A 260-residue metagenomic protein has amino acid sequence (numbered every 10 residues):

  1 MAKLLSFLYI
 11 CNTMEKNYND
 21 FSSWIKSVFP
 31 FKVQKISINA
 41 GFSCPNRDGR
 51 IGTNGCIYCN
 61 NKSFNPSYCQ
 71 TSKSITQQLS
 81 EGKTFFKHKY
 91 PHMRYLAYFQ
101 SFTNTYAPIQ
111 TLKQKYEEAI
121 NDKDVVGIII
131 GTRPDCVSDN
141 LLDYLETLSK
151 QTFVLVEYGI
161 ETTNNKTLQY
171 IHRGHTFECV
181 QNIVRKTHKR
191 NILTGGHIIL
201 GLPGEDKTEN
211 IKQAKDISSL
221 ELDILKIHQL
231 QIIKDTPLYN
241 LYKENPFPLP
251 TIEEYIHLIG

Functional and structural regions predicted by a protein language model:
K3-T13: Short, positively charged and aromatic/hydrophobic N-terminal segments
T13-L96: N-terminal [4Fe-4S]-dependent radical SAM core
E15-S23, F29-Q34, I232-G260: Auxiliary Fe-S-binding modules of radical SAM enzymes
K62-G82, F86, Y90-I109, D124-V137 (+2 more regions): Core AdoMet radical
L79, L112, L141, V180 (+2 more regions): Aromatic/hydrophobic pocket-lining residues that form the small-molecule binding cavity in soluble enzyme cores
G82-F86, V137-Q151, N182, I211-E221: Short amphipathic alpha-helices and their capping/turn segments at secondary-structure boundaries
K87, Y116-K123, L145-F153, R185-K189: Acidic (Asp/Glu)-rich catalytic clusters
E178-P237, I256-G260: Conserved C-terminal portion of the radical SAM core fold that forms the substrate/S-adenosylmethionine-binding
